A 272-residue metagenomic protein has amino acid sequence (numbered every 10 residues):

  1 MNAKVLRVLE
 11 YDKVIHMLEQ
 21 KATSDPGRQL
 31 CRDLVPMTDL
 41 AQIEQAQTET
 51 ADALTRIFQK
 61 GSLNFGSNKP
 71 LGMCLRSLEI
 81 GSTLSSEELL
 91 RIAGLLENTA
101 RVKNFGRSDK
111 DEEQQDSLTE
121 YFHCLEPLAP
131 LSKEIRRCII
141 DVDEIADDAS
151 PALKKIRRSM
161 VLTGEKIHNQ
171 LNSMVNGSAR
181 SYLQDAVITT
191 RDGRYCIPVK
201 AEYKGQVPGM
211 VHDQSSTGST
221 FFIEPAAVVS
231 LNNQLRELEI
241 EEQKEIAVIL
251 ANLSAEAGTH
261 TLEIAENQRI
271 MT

Functional and structural regions predicted by a protein language model:
M1-A152, I156, E266-T272: Conserved amphipathic alpha-helical "coupling/scaffold" segments that transmit conformational changes between domains
E19, R76, I140, H168 (+4 more regions): Signal for well-folded cores of large energy- and translation-related assemblies
T50, I135, M160-T163, I167-Q170 (+3 more regions): Non-transmembrane amphipathic alpha-helical segments
F58, R107, Q114, L171 (+3 more regions): Coiled-coil heptad-register positions
K154-K204: Extended, Lys/Arg-enriched charged tracts that mediate electrostatic binding to polyanionic substrates
I156, M160-T163, E242-I249, L253-M271: Intracellular alpha-helical coupling/juxtamembrane segments of multi-pass membrane proteins
V187, R191-P225, N232: SMC-family hinge/dimerization module
I223-N252: Internal alpha/beta scaffold segment
